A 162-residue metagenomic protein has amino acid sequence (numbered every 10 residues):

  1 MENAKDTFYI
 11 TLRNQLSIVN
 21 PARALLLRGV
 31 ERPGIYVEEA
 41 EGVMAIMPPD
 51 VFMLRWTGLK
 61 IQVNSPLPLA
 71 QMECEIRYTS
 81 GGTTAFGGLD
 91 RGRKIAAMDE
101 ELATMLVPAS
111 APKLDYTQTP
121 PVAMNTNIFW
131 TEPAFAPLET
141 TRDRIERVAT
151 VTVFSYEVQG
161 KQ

Functional and structural regions predicted by a protein language model:
M1-Y36, G42-V43, W56-Q162: Charged, amphipathic alpha-helical segments and their flanking helix caps
I46-R55: Short, well-ordered secondary-structure micro-motifs within conserved domains or adaptor modules
